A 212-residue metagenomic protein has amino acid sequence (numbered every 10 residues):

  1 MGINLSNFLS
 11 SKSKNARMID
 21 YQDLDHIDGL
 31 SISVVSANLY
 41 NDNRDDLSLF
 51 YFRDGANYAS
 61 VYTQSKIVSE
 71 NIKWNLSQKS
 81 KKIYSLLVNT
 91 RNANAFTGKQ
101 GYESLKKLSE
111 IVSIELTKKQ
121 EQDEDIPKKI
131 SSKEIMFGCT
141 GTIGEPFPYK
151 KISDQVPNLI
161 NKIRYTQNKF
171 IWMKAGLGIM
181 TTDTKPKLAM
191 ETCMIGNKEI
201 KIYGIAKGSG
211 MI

Functional and structural regions predicted by a protein language model:
M1-Y62: N-terminal amphipathic/basic leader segments beginning at the initiator methionine
D54, R91-A93, T140-T142: Short, ordered loop/turn segments at secondary-structure junctions
N57-A59, K81, N94-T97, G144-F147: Short active-site-adjacent helix-start/loop capping segments
N57-S80, T181-M194, I200: Glycine-rich oxoanion-binding loops at beta->alpha junctions
K66-N71, Q100-S113, P148-K162: A glycine- and small-aliphatic-rich helix-loop capping segment at beta-alpha/alpha-beta transitions that lines
K82-R91: Residues forming anionic-ligand binding surfaces in small-molecule and nucleic-acid pockets of primarily soluble enzymes
T90-E124: Alpha-helical support elements that line or immediately flank enzyme active sites and cofactor-binding pockets
I114-E121, D125-I212: Glycine-rich, mobile lid/loop segments that gate access to catalytic sites or pores
